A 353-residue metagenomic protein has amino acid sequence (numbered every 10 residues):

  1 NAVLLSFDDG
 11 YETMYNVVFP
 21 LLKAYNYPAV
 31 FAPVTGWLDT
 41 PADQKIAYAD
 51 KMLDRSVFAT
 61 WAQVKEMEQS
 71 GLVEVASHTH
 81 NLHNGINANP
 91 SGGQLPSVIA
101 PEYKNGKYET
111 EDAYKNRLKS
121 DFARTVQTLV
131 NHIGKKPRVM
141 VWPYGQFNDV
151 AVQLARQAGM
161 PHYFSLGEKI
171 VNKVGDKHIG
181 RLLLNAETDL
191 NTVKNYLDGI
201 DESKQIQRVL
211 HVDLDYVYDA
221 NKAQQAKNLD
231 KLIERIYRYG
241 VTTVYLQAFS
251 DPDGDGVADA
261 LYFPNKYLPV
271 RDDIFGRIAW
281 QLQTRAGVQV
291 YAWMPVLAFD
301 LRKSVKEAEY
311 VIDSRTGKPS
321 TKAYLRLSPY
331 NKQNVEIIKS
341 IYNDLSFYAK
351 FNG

Functional and structural regions predicted by a protein language model:
N1-G10, L182-L184, D198-A226: Boundary/entry segment of secreted carbohydrate-active catalytic domains
V3, K23-Q146, I179: Metal-dependent polysaccharide deacetylase catalytic core of the NodB/CE4 family, i.e., the active-site-bearing domain
L5-F7, A29-F31, V75-H78, R138-M140 (+5 more regions): Hydrophobic faces of well-ordered beta-strands that scaffold small-molecule active sites in alpha/beta enzyme cores
G10-E12, D54-Q63, K222-R238, P264-A286: Aromatic- and glycine-enriched glycan-recognition loops and surfaces that form the carbohydrate-binding subsites
P20-N26, V57-A76, R156, G199-K204 (+2 more regions): Acidic (Asp/Glu)-rich catalytic clusters
A29, K227-G254, Y348-G353: Catalytic domains of carbohydrate-active enzymes, especially glycoside hydrolases
G36-D39, Y239-D272: Aromatic-lined carbohydrate-binding/catalytic grooves of carbohydrate-active enzymes
K45-M52, I206-H211, V217-Q224, Q289-A349: Active-site-adjacent "subsite" loops/lids of carbohydrate-active enzymes
